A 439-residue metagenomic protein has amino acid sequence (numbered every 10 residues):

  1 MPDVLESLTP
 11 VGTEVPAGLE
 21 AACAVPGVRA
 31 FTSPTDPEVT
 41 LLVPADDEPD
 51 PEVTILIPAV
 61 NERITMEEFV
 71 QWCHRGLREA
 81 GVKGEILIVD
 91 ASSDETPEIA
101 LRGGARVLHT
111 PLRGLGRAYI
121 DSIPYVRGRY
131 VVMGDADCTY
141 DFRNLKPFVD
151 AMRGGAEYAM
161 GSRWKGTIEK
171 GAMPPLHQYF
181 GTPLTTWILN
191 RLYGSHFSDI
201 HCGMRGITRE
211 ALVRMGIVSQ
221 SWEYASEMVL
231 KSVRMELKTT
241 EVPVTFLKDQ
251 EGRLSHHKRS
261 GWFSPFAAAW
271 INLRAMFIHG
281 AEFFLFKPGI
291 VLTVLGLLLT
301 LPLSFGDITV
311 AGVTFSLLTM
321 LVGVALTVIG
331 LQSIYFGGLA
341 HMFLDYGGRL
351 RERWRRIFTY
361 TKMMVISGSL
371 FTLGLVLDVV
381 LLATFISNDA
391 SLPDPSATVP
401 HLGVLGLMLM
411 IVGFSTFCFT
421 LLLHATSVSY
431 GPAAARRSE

Functional and structural regions predicted by a protein language model:
M1-F31, P51, I278-E439: Terminal low-complexity segments of carbohydrate-biosynthetic enzymes
P2-R75, V82: N-proximal low-complexity "stem/linker" segments adjacent to membrane-targeting elements
I64-E68, D94-G103: Acidic helix N-cap motif at the loop->helix transition within catalytic regions of sugar-transfer enzymes
M66, C73, S122, D137 (+6 more regions): Residue-level signature of catalytic and energy-coupling elements of molecular machines, predominantly ATP/GTP-dependent
A80-L87, P97-Y125: Conserved donor nucleotide-binding strand/loop of the catalytic core
I88-P97, C138: A conserved acidic beta->alpha catalytic loop
T110-Y125, Y130-M133, F142-W222, D249-F266 (+1 more regions): Acceptor/aglycone-binding surface of glycosyltransferases and processive sugar-polymer synthases
S195-H196, I217-Q220, V229-L247: Catalytic donor-sugar/metal-binding loop of nucleotide-sugar-dependent glycosyltransferases
